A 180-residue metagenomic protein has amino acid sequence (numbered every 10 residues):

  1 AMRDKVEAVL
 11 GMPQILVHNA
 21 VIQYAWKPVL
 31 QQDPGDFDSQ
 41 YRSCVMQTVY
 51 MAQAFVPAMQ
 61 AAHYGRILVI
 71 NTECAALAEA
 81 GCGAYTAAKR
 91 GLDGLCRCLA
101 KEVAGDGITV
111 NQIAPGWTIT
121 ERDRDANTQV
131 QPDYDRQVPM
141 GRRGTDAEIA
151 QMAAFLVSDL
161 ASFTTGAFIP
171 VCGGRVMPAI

Functional and structural regions predicted by a protein language model:
Q14, L30-Y50, Y64, L68 (+3 more regions): Catalytic Tyr-X3-Lys loop
I22, Q40, R66-G91, C96-G105 (+1 more regions): Catalytic loop of short-chain dehydrogenase/reductase
I22-D38, G81-A84, D123-T128: Conserved mid-core segment of classical short-chain dehydrogenase/reductases
W26, L77, A154, T165-I180: Short C-terminal tail/terminal secondary-structure segment of NAD(P)H-dependent dehydrogenase/reductase domains
A52-Q53, R97: A short, exposed helix-loop element centered on a Lys and neighboring polar residues
P57, K101-E102, S162: Alpha-helical segment proximal to the catalytic Tyr-Lys
A84, G105, Q112-V138, E148 (+1 more regions): A glycine/serine/threonine-rich, flexible loop-to-helix segment that serves as the NAD(P) cofactor-binding "lid"
A104, T109, T164-G166: Short, small/polar-rich loop/turn modules that mediate ligand/substrate recognition or access, typified
